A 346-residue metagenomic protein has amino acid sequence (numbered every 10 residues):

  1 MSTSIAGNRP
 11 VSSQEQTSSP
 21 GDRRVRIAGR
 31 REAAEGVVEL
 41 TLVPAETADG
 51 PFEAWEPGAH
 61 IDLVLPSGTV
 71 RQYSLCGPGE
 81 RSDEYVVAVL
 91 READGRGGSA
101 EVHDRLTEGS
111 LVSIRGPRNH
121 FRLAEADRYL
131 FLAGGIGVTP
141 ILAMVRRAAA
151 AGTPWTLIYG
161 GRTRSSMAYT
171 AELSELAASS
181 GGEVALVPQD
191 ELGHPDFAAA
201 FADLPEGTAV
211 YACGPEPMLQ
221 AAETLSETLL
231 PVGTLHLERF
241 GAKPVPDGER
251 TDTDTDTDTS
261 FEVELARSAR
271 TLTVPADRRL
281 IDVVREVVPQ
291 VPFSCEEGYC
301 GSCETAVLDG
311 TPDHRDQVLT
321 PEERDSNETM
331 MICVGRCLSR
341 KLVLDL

Functional and structural regions predicted by a protein language model:
S4-Q16, R250-T257: Intrinsically disordered, low-complexity terminal tails and inter-domain linkers enriched for S/T/G/P/D/E
R9-L111, R115, A124, G161-T163 (+1 more regions): Ferredoxin-reductase
G21, S67-T69, A151, S268-R270 (+1 more regions): Short acidic/polar mixed-charge low-complexity motifs
A59, C76-E80, A276-I281, L319-P321 (+1 more regions): A short, sequence-level motif marking secondary-structure junctions
A100-R267, T273: FNR/FR-type flavoprotein reductase catalytic core
T259-P292: C-terminal accessory/binding modules appended to enzymatic or scaffolding proteins
R285-P292, G301-L346: Iron-sulfur (Fe-S) cluster-binding segments and ferredoxin-like electron-carrier domains, especially [2Fe-2S]
